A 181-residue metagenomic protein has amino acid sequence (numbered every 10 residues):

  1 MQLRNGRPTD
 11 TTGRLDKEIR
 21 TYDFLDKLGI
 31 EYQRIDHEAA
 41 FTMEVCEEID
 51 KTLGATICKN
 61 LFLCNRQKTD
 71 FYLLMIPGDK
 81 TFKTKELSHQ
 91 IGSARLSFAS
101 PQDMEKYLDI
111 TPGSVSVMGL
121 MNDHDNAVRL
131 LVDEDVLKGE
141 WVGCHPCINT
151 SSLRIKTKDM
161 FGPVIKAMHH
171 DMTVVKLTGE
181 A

Functional and structural regions predicted by a protein language model:
M1-A181: Extended, low-hydrophobicity, polar/charged segments
